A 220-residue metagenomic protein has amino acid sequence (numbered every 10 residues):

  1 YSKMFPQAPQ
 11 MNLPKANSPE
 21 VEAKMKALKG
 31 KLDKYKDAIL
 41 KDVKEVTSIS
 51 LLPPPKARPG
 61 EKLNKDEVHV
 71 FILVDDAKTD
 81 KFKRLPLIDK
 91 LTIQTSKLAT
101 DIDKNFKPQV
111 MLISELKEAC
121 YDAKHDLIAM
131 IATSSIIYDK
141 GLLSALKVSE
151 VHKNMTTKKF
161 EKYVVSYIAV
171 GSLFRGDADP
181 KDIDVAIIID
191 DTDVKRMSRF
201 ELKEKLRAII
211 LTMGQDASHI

Functional and structural regions predicted by a protein language model:
Y1-K65, V74-K181, I189-I220: Catalytic core of pol beta-like nucleotidyltransferases
